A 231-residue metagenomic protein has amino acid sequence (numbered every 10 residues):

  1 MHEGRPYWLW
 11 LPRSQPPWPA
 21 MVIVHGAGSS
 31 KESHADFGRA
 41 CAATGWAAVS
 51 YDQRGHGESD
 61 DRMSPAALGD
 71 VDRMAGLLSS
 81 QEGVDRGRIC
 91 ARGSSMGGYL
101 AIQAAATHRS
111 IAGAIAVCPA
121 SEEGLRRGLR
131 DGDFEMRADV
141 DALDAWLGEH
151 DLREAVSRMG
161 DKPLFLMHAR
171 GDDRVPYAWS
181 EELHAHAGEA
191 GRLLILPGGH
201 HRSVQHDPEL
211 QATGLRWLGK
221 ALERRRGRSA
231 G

Functional and structural regions predicted by a protein language model:
M1-Q15: N-terminal cap/lid segment of alpha/beta-hydrolase-fold proteins
A27-R39, Q53, D61: The serine-hydrolase catalytic nucleophile loop
S33, R62-E82: Alpha/beta-hydrolase active-site loop
C41-E58: Conserved alpha/beta-hydrolase
I102-A145, S203: Hydrolase active-site cap/lid region
M159-G160, L166-H168, D172: Short beta-strand/loop motif that positions the catalytic acidic residue of the alpha/beta-hydrolase fold
P176-A185: Short alpha-helix in the alpha/beta-hydrolase fold that links the catalytic acid
G199-E209: Catalytic histidine-centered segment of alpha/beta-hydrolase-like enzymes
